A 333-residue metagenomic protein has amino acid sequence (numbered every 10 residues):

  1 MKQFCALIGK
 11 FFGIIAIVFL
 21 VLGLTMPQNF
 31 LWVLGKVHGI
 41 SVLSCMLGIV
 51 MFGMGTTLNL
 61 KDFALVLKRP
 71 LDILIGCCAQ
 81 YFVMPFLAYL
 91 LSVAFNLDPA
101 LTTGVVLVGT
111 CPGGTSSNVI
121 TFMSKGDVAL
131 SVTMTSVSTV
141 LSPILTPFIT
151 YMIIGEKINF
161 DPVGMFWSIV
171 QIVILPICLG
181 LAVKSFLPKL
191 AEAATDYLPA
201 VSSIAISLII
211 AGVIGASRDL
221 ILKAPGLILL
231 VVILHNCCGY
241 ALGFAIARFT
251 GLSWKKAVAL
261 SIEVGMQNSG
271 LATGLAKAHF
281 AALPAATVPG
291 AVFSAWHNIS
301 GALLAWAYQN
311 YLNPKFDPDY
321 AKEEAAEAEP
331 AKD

Functional and structural regions predicted by a protein language model:
M1-D333: Alpha-helical transmembrane segments of multi-pass small-molecule/ion transporters
